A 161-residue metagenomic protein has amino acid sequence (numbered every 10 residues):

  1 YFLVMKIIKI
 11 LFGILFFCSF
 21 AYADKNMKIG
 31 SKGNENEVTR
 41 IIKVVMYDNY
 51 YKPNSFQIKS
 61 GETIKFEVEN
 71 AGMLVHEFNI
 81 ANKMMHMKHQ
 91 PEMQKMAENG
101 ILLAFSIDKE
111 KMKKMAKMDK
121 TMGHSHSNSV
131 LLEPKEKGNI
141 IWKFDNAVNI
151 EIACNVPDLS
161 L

Functional and structural regions predicted by a protein language model:
Y1-V4: Short, Lys/Arg-enriched N-terminal segments with co-localized hydrophobic residues within the first ~10-30 amino acids
I8-C18: Sec-dependent N-terminal signal peptides
S19-A23: Sec/Tat signal peptide C-region and signal peptidase I cleavage site
D24-G30, Y50, E69, M73-V75 (+3 more regions): Extracellular/periplasmic metallocenter environments
N34-T63: N-terminal edge beta-strand
E77-A81: Beta-strand signatures of extracellular beta-sandwich domains
N82-K88, D158-S160: Short edge-strand/loop segments of extracellular domains
M84, E92-A104, K109: Structured domain cores in non-transmembrane regions
